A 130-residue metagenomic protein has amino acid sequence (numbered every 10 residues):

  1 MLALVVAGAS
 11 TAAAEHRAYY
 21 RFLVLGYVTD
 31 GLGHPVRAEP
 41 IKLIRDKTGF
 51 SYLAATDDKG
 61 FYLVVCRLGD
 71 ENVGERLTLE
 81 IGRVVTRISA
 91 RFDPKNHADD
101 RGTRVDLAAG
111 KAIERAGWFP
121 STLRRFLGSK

Functional and structural regions predicted by a protein language model:
M1-A7: Bacterial N-terminal signal peptides
S10-A14: Sec/Tat signal peptide C-region and signal peptidase I cleavage site
E15-R17, F92-K130: Extracellular beta-sheet/turn segments enriched in Thr/Pro/Gly and aliphatic residues
L23-R37: Structural motif
H34, E39-D46, L79: Hydrophobic beta-strand segments
K47-V65: Short, acidic Ser/Thr/Gly-rich low-complexity loop/linker segments typical of extracellular and cell-surface proteins
L63-R76: Short Pro-Gly-centered beta-turn/loop motif in secreted/extracellular proteins
V84-I88: Short acidic/polar inter-strand loop motif in beta-rich domains
